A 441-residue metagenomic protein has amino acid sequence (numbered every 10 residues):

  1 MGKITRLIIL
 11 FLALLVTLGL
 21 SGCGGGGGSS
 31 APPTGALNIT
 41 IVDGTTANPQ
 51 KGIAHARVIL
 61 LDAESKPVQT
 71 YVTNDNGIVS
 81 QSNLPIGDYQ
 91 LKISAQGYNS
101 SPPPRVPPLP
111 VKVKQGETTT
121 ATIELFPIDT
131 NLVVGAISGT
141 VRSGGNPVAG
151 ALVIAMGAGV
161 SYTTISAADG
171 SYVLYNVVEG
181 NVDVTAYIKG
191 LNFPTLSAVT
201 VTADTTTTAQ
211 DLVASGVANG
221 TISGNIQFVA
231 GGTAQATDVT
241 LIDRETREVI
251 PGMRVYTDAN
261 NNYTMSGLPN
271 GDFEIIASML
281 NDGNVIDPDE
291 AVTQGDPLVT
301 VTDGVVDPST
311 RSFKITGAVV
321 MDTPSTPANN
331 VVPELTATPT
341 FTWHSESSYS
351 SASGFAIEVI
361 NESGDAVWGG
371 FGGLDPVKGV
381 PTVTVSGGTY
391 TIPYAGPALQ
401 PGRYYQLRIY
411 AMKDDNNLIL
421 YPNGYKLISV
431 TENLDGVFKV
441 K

Functional and structural regions predicted by a protein language model:
M1-I9: Bacterial N-terminal signal peptides that target proteins for export
I9, L18-K441: Long luminal/extracellular ectodomains of secretory-pathway precursor proteins
